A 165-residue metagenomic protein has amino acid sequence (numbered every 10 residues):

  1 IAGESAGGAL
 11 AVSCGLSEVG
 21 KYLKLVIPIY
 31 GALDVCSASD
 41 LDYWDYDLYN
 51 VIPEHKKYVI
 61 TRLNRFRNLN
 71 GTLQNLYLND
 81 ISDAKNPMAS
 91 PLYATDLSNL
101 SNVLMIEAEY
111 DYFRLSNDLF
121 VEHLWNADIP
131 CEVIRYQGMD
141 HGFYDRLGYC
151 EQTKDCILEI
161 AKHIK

Functional and structural regions predicted by a protein language model:
I1-K165: Alpha/beta-hydrolase superfamily serine-hydrolase fold, recognizing
